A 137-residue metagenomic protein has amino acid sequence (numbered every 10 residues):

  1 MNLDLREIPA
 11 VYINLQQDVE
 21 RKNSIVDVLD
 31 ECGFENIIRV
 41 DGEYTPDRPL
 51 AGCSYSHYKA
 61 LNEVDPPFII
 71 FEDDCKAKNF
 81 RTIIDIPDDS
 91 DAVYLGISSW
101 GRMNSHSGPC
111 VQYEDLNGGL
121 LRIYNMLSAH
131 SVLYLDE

Functional and structural regions predicted by a protein language model:
M1-F71, C75-E137: An acidic/histidine-cluster motif and surrounding catalytic segment that typifies divalent-metal-assisted enzyme active
